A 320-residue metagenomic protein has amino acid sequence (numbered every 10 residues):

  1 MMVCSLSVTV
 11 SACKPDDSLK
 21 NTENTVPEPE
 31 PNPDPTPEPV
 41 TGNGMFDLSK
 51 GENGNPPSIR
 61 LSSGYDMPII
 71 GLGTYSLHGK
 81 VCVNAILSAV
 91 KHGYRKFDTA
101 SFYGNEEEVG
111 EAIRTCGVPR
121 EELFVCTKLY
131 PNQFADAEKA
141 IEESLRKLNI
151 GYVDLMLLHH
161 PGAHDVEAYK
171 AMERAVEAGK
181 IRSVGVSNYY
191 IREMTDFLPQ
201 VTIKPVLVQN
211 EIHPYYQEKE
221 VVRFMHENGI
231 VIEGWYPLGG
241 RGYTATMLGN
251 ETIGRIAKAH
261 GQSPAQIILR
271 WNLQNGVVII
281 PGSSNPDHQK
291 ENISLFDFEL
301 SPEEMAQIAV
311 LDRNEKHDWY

Functional and structural regions predicted by a protein language model:
C4-M45, S49-K50: Bacterial Sec-dependent N-terminal signal peptides
L19, E138-L157, R174-A178: CE4/NodB-like, metal-dependent polysaccharide N-deacetylase domain that modifies extracellular/periplasmic N-acetylated
V40-G71: N-terminal amphipathic alpha-helix/helix-capping segment at the start of soluble metabolic enzymes
L48, P161-Y320: Beta/alpha (TIM)-barrel catalytic core signal, keyed to glycine-rich beta->alpha loops juxtaposed to Asp/Glu that bind
L72, F97, V153, V184: Glycine-centered flexible beta-alpha turn that most often forms the glycine-rich phosphate-binding loop
L77-V90, Q133-N149, R192-M194, Y216: Short, acidic/polar
I86-N105: Catalytic domains of carbohydrate-active enzymes, especially glycoside hydrolases
R120-Q133, D154-P161, N188: A short, structured active-site edge motif that brings together acidic residues
